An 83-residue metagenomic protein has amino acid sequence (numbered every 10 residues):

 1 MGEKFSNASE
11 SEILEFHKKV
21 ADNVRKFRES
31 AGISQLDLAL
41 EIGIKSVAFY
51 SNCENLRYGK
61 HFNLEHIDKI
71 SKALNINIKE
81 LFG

Functional and structural regions predicted by a protein language model:
G2-A31: A short, Lys/Arg-rich alpha-helix, primarily the initiator
N23, S34, N63-H66, N77: Residues that mark the N-terminal boundary/hinge immediately upstream of a DNA-recognition element
V24, L38-A39, F49-C53, L81: Conserved hydrophobic/aromatic packing and binding residues within compact polymer-binding modules
S30, E41, A73: Residues within the alpha-helical elements of helix-turn-helix
G32, L56-K72: Short, basic-rich loop-to-helix N-cap that marks the start of a DNA-contacting helix
D37-L40, I70: Short alpha-helical "recognition helix" segments of helix-turn-helix
G43-K60: Recognition helix of helix-turn-helix/homeodomain-like DNA-binding domains that insert into the DNA major groove
L74-G83: Short C-terminal boundary/hinge segments that cap the last helix of small helical domains
